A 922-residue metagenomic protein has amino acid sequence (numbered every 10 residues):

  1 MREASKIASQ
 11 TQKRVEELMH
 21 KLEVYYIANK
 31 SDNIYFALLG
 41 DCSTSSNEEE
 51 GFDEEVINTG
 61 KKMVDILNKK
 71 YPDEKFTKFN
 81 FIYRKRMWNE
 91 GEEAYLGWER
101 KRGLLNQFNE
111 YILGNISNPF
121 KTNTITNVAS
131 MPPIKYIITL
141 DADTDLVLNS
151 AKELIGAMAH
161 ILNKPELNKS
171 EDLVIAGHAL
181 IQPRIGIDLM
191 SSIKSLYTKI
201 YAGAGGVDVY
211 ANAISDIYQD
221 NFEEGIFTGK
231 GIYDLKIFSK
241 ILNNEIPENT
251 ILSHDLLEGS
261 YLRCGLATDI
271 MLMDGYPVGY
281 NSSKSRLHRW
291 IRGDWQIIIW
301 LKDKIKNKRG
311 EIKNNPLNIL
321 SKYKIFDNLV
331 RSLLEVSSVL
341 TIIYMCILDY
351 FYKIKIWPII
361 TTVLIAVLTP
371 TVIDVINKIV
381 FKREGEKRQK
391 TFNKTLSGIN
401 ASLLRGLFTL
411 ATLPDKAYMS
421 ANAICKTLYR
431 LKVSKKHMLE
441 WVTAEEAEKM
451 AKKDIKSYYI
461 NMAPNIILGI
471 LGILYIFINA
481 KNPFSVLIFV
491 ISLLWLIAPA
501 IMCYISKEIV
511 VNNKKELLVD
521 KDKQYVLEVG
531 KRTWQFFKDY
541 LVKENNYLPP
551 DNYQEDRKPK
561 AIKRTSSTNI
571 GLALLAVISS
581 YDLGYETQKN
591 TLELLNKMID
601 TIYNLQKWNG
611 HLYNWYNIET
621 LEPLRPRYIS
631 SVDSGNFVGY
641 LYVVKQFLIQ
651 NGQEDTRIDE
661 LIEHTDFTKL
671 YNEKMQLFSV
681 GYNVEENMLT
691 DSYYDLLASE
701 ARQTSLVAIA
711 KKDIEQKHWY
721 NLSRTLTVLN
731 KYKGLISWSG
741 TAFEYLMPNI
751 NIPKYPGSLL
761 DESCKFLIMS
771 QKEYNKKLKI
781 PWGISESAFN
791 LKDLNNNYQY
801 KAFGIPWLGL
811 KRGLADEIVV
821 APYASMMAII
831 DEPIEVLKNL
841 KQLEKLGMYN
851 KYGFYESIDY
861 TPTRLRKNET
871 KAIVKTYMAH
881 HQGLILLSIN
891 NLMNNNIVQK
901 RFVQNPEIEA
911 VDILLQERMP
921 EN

Functional and structural regions predicted by a protein language model:
M1-E311: Internal catalytic domains of large membrane-associated glycosyltransferases
M1-S31, Y35-F36, R405-M419, Y525-I562 (+1 more regions): Acidic, Ser/Thr-rich low-complexity segments on the non-lumenal side of membrane proteins
A4, Q10, R100, R309-S337 (+4 more regions): Loop-to-transmembrane boundary segments
C42-S45, E55-V64, L189-M190, M271-G293 (+6 more regions): Carboxylate/His-rich catalytic cores and anion/metal-binding grooves
M87, V209-I217, I232, P247 (+3 more regions): Membrane-proximal soluble regions of multi-pass membrane proteins
E90-E93, Y111-I138, E166-L167, E311-N328 (+4 more regions): Flexible, glycine/threonine-enriched loop-and-boundary segments that flank and lead into catalytic domains of large
V330-K435, P464-N513: Membrane-embedded multi-pass helical conduit in multi-pass membrane proteins, especially envelope-biosynthetic
I455-A463, P483-V486, V490, L494 (+1 more regions): Ser/Thr/Asn(+Pro)-rich, low-complexity disordered segments
